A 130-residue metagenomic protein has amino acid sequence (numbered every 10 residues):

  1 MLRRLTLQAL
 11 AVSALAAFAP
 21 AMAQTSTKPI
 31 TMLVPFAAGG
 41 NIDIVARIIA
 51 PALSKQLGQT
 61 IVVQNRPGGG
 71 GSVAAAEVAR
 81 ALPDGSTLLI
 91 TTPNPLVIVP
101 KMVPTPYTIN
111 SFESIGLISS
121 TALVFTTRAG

Functional and structural regions predicted by a protein language model:
L2-L7: N-terminal export leaders
Q8-A17: Bacterial N-terminal signal peptides
L15, I48-P51, T121: Compositionally biased, intrinsically disordered low-complexity segments
A17-A23: Bacterial Sec-dependent signal peptides at the C-terminal "C-region" and cleavage site
A23-S111: N-terminal (or domain-start) structured segment
E113-G130: A conserved helix-loop-strand patch within extracytoplasmic ligand-binding domains of the periplasmic binding
